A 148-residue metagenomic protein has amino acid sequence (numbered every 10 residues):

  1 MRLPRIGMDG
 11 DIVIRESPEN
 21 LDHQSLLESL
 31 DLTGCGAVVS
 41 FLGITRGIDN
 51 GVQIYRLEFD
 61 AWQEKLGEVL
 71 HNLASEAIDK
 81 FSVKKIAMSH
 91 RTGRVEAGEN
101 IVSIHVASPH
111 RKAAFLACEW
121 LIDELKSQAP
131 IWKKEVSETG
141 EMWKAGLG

Functional and structural regions predicted by a protein language model:
M1-N100, A107-G148: N-terminal, polar/charged subdomain of small-to-medium soluble alpha/beta proteins
